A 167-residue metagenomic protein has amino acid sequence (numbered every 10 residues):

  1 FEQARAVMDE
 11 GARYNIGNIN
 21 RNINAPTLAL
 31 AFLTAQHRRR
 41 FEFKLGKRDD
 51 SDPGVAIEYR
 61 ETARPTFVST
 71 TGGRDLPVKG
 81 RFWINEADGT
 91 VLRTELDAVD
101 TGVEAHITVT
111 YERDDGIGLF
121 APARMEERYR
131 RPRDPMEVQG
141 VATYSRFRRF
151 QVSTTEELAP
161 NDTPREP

Functional and structural regions predicted by a protein language model:
F1-K79, E86-L92, D97-I107, E112-R124 (+1 more regions): Structured extracytoplasmic
